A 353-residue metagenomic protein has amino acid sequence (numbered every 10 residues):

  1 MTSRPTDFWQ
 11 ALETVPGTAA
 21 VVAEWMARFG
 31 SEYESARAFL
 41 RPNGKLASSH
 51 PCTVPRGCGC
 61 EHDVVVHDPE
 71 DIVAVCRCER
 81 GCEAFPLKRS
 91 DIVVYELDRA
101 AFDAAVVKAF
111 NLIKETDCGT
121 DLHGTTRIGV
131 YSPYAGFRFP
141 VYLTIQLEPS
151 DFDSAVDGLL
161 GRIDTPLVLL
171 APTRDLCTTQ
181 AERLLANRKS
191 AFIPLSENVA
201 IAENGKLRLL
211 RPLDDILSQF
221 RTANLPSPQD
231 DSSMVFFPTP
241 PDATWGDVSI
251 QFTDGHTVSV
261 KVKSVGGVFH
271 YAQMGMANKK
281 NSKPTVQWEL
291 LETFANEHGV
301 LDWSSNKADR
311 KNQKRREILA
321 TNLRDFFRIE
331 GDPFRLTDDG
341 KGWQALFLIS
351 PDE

Functional and structural regions predicted by a protein language model:
M1-Y134: Extended, compositionally biased accessory segments flanking or bridging domains
L40-N43, G299-Q313: Short helix-coil junctions and helix-kink-helix linkers
F85-V107, L209-D242: Surface-exposed beta-loop interaction hotspot
A135-F152, T173-T179, E297-L301, A308: Short acidic, S/G/P-rich loop/turn micro-motifs used as interaction or catalytic elements
S150-R162: Conserved Walker B catalytic segment
L160-P226: Charged, structured surface patches that assemble and position nucleic-acid processing machinery
D230, F236-G246, Q251-D254, V260-V262 (+1 more regions): DNA-binding patch around the recognition helix
K261-S305, L319-A320: Short amphipathic alpha-helical recognition elements used for nucleic-acid or partner binding across transcription
